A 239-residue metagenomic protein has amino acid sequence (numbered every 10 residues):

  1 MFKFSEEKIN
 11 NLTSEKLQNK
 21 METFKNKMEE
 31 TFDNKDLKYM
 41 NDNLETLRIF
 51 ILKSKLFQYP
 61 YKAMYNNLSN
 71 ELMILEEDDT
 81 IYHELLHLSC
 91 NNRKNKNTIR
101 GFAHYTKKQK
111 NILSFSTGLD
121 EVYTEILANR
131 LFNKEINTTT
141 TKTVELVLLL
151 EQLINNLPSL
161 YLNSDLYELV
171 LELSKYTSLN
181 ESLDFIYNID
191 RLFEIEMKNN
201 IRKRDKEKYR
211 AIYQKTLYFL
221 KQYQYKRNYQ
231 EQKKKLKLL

Functional and structural regions predicted by a protein language model:
F2, T124, K237-L239: Non-Sec secretion/translocation targeting segments of pathogen effectors
F2-L75, N95: Auxiliary, metal-adjacent structural segments of Zn-dependent hydrolase domains
T13, L17, I74, L88 (+2 more regions): Generic alpha-helical structural element
T13, L17-K20, D78, Y82 (+2 more regions): Hydrophobic (often cysteine-bearing) scaffold residues that line and stabilize catalytic clefts of nucleotide/cofactor
D79-K96, E121, E125, N129: Active-site recognition of the HExxH zinc-binding catalytic motif
F102-Q152: Post-HExxH zinc-binding segment in Zn-dependent metallohydrolases
N137-L239: Pan-zinc metallopeptidase signature
